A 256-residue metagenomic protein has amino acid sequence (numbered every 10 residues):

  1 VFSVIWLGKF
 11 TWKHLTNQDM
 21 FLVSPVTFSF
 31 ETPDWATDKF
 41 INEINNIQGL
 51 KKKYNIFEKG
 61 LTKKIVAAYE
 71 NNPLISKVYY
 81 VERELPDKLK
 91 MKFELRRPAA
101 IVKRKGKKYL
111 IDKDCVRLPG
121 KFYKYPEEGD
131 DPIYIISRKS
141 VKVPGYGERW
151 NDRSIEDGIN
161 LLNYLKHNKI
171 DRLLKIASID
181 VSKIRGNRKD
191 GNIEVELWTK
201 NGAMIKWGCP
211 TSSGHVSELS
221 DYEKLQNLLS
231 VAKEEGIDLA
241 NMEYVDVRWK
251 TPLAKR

Functional and structural regions predicted by a protein language model:
V1-F28, I47-R256: Charged, solvent-exposed interaction patches on well-folded alpha/beta domains that mediate macromolecular contacts
S24-N45: Compositionally biased P/S/T/G-rich terminal and signal peptide-adjacent segments that lie outside catalytic cores
